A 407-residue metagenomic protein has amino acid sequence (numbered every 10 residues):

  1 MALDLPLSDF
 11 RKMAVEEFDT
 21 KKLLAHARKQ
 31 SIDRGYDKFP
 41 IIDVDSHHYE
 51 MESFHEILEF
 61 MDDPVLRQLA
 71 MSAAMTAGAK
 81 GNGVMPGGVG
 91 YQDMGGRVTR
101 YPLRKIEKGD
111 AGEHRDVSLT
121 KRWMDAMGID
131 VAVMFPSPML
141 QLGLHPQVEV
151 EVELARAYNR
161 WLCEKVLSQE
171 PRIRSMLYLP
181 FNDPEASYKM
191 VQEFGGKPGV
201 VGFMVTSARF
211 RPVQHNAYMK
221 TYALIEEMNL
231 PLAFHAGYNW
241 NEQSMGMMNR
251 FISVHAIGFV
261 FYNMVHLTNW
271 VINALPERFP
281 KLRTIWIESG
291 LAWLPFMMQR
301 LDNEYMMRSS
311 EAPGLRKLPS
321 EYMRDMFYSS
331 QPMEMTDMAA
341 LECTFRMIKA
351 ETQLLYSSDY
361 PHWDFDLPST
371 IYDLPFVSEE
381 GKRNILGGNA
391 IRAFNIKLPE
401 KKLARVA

Functional and structural regions predicted by a protein language model:
A2-P40, H55-V131, R160-S168, K189-Q192 (+6 more regions): Mid-to-C-terminal alpha-helical segments outside catalytic/metal-binding sites
L3-D4, E153, V166-R174, L179 (+4 more regions): Catalytic pocket-lining loop regions of alpha/beta-barrel enzymes, especially the amidohydrolase/enolase/GH5 lineages
I41, S46-H47, L103-D110, K121 (+3 more regions): Divalent metal-dependent hydrolysis catalytic cores, especially in the metallo-beta-lactamase
S46-H47, D359-P361: Active-site metal-binding loops of divalent metal-dependent hydrolases
H47, S137, A208, G237-Y238 (+1 more regions): Flexible loop residues that form catalytic and substrate-binding hotspots at small-molecule/glycan-binding clefts
Y49-E52, I57, V131-M134, L140-H145 (+6 more regions): Short catalytic/ligand-binding loop motif for oxyanion handling, primarily in non-cytosolic enzymes, centered on
Q147-V152, T370-D373: Short glycine-enriched, charge-decorated loop/helix-capping segments at active-site entrances that position
